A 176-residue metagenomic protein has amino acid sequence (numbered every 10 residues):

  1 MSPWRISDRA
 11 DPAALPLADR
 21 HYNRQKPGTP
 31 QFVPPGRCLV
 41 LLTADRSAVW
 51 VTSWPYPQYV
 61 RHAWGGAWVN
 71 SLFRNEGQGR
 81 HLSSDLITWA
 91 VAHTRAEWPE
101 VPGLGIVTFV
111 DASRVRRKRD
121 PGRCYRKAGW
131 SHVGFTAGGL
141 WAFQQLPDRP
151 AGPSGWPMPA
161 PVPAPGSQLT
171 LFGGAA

Functional and structural regions predicted by a protein language model:
M1-H81, T88-F109, R114-K118, R123-A176: Non-catalytic substrate-recognition and accessory regions of acyl/acetyltransferase enzymes
